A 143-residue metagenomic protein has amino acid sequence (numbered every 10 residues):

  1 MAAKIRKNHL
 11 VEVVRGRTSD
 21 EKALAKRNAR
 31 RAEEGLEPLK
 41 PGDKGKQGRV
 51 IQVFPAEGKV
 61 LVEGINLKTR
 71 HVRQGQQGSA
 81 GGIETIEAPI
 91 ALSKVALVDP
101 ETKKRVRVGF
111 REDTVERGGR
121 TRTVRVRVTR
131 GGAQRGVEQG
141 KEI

Functional and structural regions predicted by a protein language model:
M1-V72, G118-I143: Ribosome large-subunit tunnel/peptidyl-transferase-proximal elements
G45, G82-E84: Residues that act as N-cap/strand-start positions at coil-to-secondary-structure junctions
Q76-A80: Compact, glycine-rich, soluble single-domain proteins
T85-I143: Long, low-complexity intrinsically disordered regions
